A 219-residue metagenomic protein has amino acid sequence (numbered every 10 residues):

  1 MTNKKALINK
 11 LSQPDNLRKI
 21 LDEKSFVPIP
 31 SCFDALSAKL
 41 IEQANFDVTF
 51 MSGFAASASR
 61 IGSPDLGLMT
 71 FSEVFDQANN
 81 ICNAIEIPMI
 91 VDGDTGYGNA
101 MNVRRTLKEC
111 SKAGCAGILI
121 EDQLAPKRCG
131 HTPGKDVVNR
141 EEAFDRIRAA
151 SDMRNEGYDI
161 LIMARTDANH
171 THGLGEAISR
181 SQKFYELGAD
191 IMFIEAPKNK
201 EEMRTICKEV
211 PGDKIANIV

Functional and structural regions predicted by a protein language model:
T2-V219: Alpha/beta enzyme core
